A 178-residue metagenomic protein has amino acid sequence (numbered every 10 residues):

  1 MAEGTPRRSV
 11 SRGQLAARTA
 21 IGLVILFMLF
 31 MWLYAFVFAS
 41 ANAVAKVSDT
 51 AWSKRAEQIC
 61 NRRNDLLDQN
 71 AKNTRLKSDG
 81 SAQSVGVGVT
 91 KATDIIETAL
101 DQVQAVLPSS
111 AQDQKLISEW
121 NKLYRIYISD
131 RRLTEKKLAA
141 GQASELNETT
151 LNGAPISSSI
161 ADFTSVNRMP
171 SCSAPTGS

Functional and structural regions predicted by a protein language model:
M1-A16: Terminal targeting segments of Actinobacterial cell-envelope proteins
G13-L15, M28, V85: Generic alpha-helix initiation/capping and coil-helix boundary signal
R18-F36: Hydrophobic membrane-insertion alpha-helices, especially the h-region of bacterial N-terminal signal peptides
F30-S40, E135-L138: Structural signature of transmembrane alpha-helix termini at the membrane-water interface
A35-K54: Ser/Thr/Pro/Gly-rich low-complexity linker/stalk segments immediately outside membranes or between
D49-L138, E145-S178: Alpha-helical segments in soluble extracytoplasmic regions
